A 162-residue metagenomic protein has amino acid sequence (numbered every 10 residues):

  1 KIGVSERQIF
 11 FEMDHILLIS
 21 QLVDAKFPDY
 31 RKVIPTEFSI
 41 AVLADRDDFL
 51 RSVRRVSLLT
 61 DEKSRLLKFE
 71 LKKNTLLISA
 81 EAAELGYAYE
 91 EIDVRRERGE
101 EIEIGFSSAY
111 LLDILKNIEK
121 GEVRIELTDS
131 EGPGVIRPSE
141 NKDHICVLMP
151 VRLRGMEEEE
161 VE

Functional and structural regions predicted by a protein language model:
K1-V23, F38-E162: DNA polymerase processivity clamps
V33-T36: Short hinge/gating elements
